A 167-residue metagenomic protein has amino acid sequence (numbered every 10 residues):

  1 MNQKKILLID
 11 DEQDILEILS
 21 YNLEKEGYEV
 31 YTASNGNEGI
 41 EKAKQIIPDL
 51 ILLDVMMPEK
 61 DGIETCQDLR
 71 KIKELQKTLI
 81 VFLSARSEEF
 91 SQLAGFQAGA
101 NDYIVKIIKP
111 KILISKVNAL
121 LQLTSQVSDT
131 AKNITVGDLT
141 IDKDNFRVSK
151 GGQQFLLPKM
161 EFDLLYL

Functional and structural regions predicted by a protein language model:
K4-K5, A119-L167: Short, Lys/Arg-enriched segments at the junction into DNA-binding effector domains of transcriptional regulators
D10, D54, S84: Active-site residues of response regulator receiver
E17-K25: Charged docking surfaces used in two-component/phosphorelay signaling
G27-S34, K42: Short hydrophobic/Thr-rich beta-strand motif most characteristic of the beta2 strand and flanking loop of CheY-like
S34-E38, D61-T65: Acidic catalytic/metal-coordinating carboxylates
I46-L52: Active-site beta3 strand of CheY-like receiver
M57: Receiver (REC) domain active-site loop signature in two-component systems and cognate sites in sensor histidine kinases
R70-I72, K77-I134: Basic, amphipathic DNA-recognition helix from helix-turn-helix-like DNA-binding domains
